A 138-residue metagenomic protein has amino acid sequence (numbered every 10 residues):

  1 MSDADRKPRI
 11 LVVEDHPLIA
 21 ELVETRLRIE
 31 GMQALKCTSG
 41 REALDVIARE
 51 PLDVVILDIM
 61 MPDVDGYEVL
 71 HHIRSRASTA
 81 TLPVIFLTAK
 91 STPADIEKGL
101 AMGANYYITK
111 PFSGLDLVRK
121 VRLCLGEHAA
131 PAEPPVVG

Functional and structural regions predicted by a protein language model:
E14: Conserved acidic carboxylate
P17-L35, C124: Two-component/phosphorelay signaling modules centered on CheY-like receiver
E50-I56: Active-site beta3 strand of CheY-like receiver
M61: Receiver (REC) domain active-site loop signature in two-component systems and cognate sites in sensor histidine kinases
F112-R122: C-terminal output helix
